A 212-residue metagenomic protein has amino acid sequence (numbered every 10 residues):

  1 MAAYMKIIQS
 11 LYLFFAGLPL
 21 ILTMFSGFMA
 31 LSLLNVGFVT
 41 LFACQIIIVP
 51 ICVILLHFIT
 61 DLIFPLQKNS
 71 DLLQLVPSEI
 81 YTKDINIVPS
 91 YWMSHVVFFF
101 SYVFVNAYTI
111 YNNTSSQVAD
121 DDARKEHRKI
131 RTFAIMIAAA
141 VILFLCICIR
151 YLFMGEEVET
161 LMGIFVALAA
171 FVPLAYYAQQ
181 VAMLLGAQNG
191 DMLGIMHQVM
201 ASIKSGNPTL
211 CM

Functional and structural regions predicted by a protein language model:
M1-M212: Terminal transmembrane helix and immediately flanking juxtamembrane interfaces of multi-pass membrane proteins
